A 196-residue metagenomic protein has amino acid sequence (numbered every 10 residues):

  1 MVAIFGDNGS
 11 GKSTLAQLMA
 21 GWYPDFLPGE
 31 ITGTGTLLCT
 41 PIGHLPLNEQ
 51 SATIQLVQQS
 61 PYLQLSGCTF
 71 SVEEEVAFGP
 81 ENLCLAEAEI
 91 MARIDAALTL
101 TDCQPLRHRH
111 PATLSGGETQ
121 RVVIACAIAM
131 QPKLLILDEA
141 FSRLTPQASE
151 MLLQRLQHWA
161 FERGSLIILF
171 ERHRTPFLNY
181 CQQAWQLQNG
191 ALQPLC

Functional and structural regions predicted by a protein language model:
E30, T40-Q55, N82: ABC ATPase NBD coupling module
S60, C68-E81: Q-loop/switch helix immediately C-terminal to the Walker
A77, A88-L106: Conserved ABC ATPase "signature" region
H110-L114, E118: Conserved ABC ATPase signature
I124: Hydrophobic anchor residue at the start of the ABC signature
Q131: Conserved catalytic motifs of ABC-family nucleotide-binding domains
T145: ABC-family nucleotide-binding domains
